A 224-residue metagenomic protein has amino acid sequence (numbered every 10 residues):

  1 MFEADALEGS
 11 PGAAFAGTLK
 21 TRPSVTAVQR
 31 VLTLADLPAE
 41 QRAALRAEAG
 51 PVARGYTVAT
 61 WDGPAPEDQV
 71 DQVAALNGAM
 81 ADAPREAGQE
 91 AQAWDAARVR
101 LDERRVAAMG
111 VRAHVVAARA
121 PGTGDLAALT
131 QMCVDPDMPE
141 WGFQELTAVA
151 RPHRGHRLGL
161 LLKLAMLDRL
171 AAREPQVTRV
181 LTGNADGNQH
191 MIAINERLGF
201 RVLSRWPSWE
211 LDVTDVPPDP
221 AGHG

Functional and structural regions predicted by a protein language model:
M1-E67, P207-L211: Acyl-donor-binding surface of acyltransferase catalytic domains
F2-G12, A150-R154, R179-I192, E210: Conserved beta-strand-loop-alpha-helix junction that forms the acyl-donor binding cleft
G9, P23-S24, G122-T123, D137-P139 (+1 more regions): Short strand-connecting beta-turns/loops that link adjacent beta-strands
A13, G17-T18, V149, G155-D168 (+1 more regions): Conserved acetyl-CoA-binding loop-helix of GNAT-fold acetyltransferases
L19-P38, H114, D168-G224: Active-site/acyl-donor-binding loops of N-acyltransferases
E48-A96, D219-G224: Short amphipathic alpha-helix that is part of the acyltransferase structural core
V70, A74-N77, D102-V106, K163: Hydrophobic alpha-helical core bundles mediating ligand binding, dimerization, or RNAP-core interactions
A81-W141, E145-R151: A conserved beta-strand-loop-helix scaffold within acyl/acetyltransferase catalytic domains
